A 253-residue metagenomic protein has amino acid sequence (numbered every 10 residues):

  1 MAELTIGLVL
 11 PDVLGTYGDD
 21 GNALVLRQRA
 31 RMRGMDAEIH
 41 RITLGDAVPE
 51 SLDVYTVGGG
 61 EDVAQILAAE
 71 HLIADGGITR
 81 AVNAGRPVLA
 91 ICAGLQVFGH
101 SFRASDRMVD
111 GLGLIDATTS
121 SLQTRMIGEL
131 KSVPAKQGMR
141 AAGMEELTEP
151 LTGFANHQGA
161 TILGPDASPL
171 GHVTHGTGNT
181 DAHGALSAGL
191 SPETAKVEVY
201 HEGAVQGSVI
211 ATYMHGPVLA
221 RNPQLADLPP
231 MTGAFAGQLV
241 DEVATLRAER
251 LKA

Functional and structural regions predicted by a protein language model:
M1-N83, T118, A220-A253: N-terminal beta1-alpha1 cap of cysteine-dependent amidohydrolase-like domains
A2-L4, L8, L122-R125, E129-A253: Amide-donor transfer/coupling interface in amidating biosynthetic enzymes
L10, I91-A93, I115, H157 (+1 more regions): A secondary-structure boundary/capping signal
A37, V88, V209: Hydrophobic anchor at the start of a short beta-strand that flanks the dinucleotide cofactor-binding loop
V54-G58, L89, Y213: Structural motif
G60-D62, Q96, Y213, P217-V218: Gly/Ser/Thr-rich beta-alpha loop segments that engage phosphate groups in nucleotides
D62-M139, T148: Cysteine-nucleophile active-site neighborhood
